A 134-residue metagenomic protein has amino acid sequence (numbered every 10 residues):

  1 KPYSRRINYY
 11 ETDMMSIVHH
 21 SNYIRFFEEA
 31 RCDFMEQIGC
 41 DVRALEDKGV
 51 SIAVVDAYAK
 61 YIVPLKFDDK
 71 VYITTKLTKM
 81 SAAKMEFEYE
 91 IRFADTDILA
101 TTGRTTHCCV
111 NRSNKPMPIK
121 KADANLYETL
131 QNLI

Functional and structural regions predicted by a protein language model:
K1-V54, R112-I134: Hot-dog-fold acyl-thioester-processing enzymes
K1-Y3, K66-F67, T78-I134: HotDog/MaoC-like acyl-thioester-processing domains
F34-M80, K84-M85: Hydrophobic beta-strand-centered segment that forms part of the acyl-chain substrate-binding groove
